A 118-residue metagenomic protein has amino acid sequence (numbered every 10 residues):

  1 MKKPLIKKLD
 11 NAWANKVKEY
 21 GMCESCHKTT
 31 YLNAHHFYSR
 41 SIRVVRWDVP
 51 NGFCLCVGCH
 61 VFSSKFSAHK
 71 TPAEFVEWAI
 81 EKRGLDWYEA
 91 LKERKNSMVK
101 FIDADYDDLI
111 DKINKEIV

Functional and structural regions predicted by a protein language model:
M1-L9, I117-V118: Arg/Lys-rich, low-complexity, intrinsically disordered N-terminal tails that contact nucleic acids
K7-K8, R43-W47, S64, A68: Active-site metal-coordination segments of metallo-dependent hydrolases
K8-N33, C56: Short cysteine-rich loop/turn motifs with clustered Cys
T29, R40, W78, R94: Short acidic/histidine-centered micro-motifs embedded in hydrophobic/aromatic stretches that mark compact functional
Y31, G52-G84: Short Cys/His-centered divalent metal-binding micro-motifs
Y38-F53: Short linker/helix segments within small regulatory modules
S39, F62-F66, N96-S97: Short histidine/acidic/glycine/proline-rich micro-motifs that form metal- and phosphate-coordinating active-site loops
W87-V118: Short flanking/linker segments adjacent to small metal-binding domains or redox-active Cys/His motifs
